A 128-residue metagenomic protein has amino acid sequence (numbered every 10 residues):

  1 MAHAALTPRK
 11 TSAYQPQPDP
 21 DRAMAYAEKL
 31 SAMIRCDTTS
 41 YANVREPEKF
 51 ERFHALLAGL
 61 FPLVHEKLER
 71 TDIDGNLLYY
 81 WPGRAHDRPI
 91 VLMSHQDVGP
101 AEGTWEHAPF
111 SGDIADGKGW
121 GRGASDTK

Functional and structural regions predicted by a protein language model:
A5-Q15, P20-R45: N-terminal capping segment at the start of a domain
T11-A13, D19-P20, L56-L60, R70-T71 (+1 more regions): A short linear-motif detector with a strong N-terminal bias
Y26-K29, F53, F61, G75 (+2 more regions): Functionally constrained cores in energy, signaling, and assembly domains
R35-D87, A108-D113: A non-catalytic alpha/beta surface segment that caps or lines the substrate-entry region of metallo-dependent hydrolase
D87-K128: Active-site metal-coordination/substrate-binding segment of hydrolases, especially metallo-dependent peptidases
